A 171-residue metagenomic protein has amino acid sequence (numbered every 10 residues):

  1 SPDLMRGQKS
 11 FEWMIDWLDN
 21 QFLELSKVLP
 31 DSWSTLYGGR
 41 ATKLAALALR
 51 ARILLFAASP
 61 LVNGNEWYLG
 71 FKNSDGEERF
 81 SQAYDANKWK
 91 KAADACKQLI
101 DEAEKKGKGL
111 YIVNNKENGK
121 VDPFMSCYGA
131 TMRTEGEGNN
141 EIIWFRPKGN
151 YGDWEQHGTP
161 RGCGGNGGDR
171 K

Functional and structural regions predicted by a protein language model:
S1-K43, L54-A83: Aromatic-anchored glycine-rich loop motif in surface-exposed flexible loops
K43-L44, L55-K171: An aromatic- and glycine-enriched ligand-binding surface/loop that stacks and positions planar moieties
L47-I53: TPR/Sel1-like alpha-solenoid repeat signature
